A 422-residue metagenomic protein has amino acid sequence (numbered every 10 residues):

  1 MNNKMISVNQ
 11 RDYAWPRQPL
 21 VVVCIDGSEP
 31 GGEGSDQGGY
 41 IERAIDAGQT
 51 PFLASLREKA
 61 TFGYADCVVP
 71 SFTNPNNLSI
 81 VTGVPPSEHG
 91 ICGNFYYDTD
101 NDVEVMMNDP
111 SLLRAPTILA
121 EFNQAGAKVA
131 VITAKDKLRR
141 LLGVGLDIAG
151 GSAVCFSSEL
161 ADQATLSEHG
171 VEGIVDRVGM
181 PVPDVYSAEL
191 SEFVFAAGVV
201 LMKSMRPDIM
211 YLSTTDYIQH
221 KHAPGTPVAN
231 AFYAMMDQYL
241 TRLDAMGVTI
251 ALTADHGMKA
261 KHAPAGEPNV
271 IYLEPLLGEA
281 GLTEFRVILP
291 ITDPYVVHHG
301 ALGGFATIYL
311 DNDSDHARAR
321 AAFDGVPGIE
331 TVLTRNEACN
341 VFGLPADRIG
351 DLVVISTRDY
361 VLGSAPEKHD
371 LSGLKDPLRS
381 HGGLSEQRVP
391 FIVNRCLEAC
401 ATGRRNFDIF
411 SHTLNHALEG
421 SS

Functional and structural regions predicted by a protein language model:
M1-R17, D244-A245: A short acidic-Thr-Gly-centered motif at the start of a beta-strand
V21-V22, F52, A231-L277, V354: Metal-dependent active-site segment of extracytoplasmic phospho-/sulfohydrolases and closely related
P30-G32, T73, H89, K137-G143 (+5 more regions): Short catalytic/ligand-binding loop motif for oxyanion handling, primarily in non-cytosolic enzymes, centered on
E33-G83, K128-A130: Short, structured active-site-proximal loop/turn typified by the sulfatase FGly-forming signature C/S-X-P-X-R
R57, N123, D244-A245: Anion (oxyanion) recognition and catalysis
V81-A223, A229, H298, G304 (+4 more regions): His/Asp/Glu-rich, glycine-adjacent segments that coordinate divalent cations and/or stabilize oxyanion chemistry on
T241, M258-T307: Acidic/histidine-rich catalytic neighborhood
P290-S422: Active-site neighborhoods of enzymes that stabilize oxyanions during catalysis
